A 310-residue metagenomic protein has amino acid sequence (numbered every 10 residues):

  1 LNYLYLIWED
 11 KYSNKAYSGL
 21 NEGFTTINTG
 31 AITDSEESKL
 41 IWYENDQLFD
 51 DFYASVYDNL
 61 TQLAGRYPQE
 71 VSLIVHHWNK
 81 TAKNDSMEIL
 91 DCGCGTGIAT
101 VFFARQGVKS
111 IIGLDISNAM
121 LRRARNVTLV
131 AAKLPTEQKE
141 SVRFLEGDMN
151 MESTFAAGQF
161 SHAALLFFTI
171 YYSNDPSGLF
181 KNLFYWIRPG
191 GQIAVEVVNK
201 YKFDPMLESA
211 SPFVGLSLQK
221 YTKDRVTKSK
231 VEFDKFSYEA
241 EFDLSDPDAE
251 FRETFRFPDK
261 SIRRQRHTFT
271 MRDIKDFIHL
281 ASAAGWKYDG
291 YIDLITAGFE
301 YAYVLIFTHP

Functional and structural regions predicted by a protein language model:
W8-N84: Conserved class I S-adenosyl-L-methionine
S86-G95: Conserved class I S-adenosyl-L-methionine
G97-M151: Class I SAM-dependent methyltransferase SAM/SAH-binding core
M151-A157: Short conserved loop adjoining the S-adenosyl-L-methionine
S161-D175: A short SAM/SAH-binding and catalytic strip from SAM-dependent methyltransferases
S177-P189: A short glycine-rich, Lys/Arg-flanked "PGG" loop and its adjoining helix->strand segment in the class I
A194-H279: SAM-dependent methyltransferase
T270-P310: C-terminal lobe and adjacent flexible extensions of AdoMet/dcAdoMet transferase-like proteins
